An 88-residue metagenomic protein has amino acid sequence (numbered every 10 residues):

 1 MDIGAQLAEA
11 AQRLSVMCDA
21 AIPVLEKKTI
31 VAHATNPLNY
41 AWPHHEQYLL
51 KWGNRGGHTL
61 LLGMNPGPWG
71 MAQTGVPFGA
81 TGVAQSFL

Functional and structural regions predicted by a protein language model:
D2-L88: A polyanion-binding, active-site-adjacent surface
